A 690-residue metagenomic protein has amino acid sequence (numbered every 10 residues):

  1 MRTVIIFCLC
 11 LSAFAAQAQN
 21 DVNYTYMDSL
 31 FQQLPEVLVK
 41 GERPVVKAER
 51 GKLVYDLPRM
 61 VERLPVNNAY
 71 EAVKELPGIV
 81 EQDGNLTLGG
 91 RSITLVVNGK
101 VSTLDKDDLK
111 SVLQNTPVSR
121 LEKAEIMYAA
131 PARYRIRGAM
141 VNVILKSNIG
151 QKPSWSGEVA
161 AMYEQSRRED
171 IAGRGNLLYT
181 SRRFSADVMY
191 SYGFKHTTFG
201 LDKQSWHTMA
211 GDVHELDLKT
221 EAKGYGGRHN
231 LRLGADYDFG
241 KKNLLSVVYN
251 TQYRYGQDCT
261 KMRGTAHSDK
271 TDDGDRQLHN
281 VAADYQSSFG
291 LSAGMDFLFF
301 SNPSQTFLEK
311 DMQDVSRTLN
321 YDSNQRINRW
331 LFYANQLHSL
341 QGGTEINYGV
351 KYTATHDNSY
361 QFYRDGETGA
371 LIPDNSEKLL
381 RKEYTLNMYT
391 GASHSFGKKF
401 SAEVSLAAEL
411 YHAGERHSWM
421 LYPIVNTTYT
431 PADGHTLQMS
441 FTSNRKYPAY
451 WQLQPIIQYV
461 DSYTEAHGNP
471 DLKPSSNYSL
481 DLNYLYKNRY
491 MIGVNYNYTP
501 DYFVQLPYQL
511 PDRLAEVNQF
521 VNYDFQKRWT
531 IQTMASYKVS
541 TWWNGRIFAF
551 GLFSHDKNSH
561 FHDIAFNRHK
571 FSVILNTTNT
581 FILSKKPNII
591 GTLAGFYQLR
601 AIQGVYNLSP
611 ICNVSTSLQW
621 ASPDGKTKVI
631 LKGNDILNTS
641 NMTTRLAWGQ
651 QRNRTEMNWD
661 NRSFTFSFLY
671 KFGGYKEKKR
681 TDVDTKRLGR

Functional and structural regions predicted by a protein language model:
N20-V61, E81-D83, G89-G90, E125-Y128 (+2 more regions): Short, acidic, small-residue-rich periplasmic hinge/interaction motif at the N-terminus of Gram-negative outer-membrane
T25, E36, A69-A72, S111 (+2 more regions): N-terminal periplasmic accessory domains that precede and gate Gram-negative outer-membrane beta-barrel machines
Y70-D105: Extracytoplasmic beta-strand/coil segments of soluble accessory domains associated with Gram-negative outer-membrane
S102-A129: Short acidic/polar hinge/loop motifs at secondary-structure boundaries that mediate gating or recognition
A161-R167, S181, Y192-H196, T251-Y255 (+13 more regions): Transmembrane beta-strands of outer-membrane beta-barrel pores
R228-R254, T271-P423, T428-G434, Y490-V494 (+2 more regions): Face-selective signature of the C-terminal outer-membrane beta-barrel domain
R445-V494, Y498-P500, E516-T530, K538 (+1 more regions): Outer-membrane beta-barrel signature, preferentially recognizing the C-terminal barrel domain of Gram-negative
K570-R690: Conserved C-terminal beta-signal and adjacent last beta-strands/turns of outer-membrane beta-barrel proteins
